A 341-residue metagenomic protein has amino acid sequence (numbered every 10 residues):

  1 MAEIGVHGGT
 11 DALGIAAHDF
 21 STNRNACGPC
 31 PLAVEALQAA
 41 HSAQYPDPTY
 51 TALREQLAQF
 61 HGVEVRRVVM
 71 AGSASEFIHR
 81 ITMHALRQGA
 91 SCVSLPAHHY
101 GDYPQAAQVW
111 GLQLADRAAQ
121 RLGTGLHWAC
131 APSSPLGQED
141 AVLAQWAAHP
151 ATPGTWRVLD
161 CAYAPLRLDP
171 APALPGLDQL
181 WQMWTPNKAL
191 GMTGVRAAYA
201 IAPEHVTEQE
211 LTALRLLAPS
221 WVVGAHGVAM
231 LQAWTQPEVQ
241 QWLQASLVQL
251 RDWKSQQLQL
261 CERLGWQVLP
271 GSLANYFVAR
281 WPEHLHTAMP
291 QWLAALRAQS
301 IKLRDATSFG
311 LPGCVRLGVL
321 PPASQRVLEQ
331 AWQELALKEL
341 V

Functional and structural regions predicted by a protein language model:
M1-P48, T155: N-terminal "arm"/small-domain region of PLP-dependent enzymes with the aminotransferase-like
C30, P48, Q182-R263, L269: PLP-dependent aminotransferase class I/II
E35-E76, K254: Conserved N-terminal alpha-helix of the aminotransferase class I/II PLP-enzyme fold
Y50-T51, E64-S91, Y103, A198: Conserved beta-loop-alpha segment that forms the PLP phosphate-binding cup at the N-terminus of a helix
H84-Q108, Q113-A119: Conserved PLP-anchoring active-site segment centered on the Schiff-base-forming lysine
A115-R167: Active-site phosphate-binding strand-loop segment of PLP-dependent enzymes
R251, C261-Q299, V315: Conserved PLP-binding catalytic core of the aspartate aminotransferase-like
A298-Q299, F309-V341: PLP-dependent enzyme catalytic core of the Aspartate aminotransferase-like
